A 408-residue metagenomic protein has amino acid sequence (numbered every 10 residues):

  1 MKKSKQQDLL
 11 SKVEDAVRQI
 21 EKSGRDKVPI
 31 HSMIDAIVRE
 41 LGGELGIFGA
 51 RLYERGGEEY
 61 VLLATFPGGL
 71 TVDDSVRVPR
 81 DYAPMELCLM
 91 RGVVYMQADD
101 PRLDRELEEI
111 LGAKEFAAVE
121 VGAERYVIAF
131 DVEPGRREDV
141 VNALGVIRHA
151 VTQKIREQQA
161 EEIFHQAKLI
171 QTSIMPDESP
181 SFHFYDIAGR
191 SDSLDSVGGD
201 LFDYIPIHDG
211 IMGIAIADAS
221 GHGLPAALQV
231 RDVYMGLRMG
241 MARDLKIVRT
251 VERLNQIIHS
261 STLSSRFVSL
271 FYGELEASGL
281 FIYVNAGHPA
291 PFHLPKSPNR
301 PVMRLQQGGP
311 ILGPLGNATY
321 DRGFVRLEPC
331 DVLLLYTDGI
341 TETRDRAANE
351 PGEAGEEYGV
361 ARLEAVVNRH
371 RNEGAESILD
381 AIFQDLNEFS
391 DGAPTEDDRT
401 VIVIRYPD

Functional and structural regions predicted by a protein language model:
M1-H31, A143: Signal-transmission linkers at sensory-effector interfaces
K2-K3, E133-P134, N142-E161, M235-R243: Signal-transmission/dimerization alpha-helices at domain junctions
D8-D15, P225-R243, V332-L386, S390-A393: Active-site-proximal, acidic helix/loop segment immediately C-terminal to a metal-coordinating Asp/Glu
S23-A64, S181, S264-R266: Helix-loop-beta substructure at the N-terminus of cytosolic sensory domains that couple signal/ligand detection
R51-S75, D209, A219: GAF sensory/regulatory domain recognition with acknowledged cross-activation on helical regulatory dimers
F66-D99, L305-G308: Acidic/proline- and glycine-rich, intrinsically disordered low-complexity segments that serve as regulatory linkers
D100-R125, V132: Helix-to-coil/beta transition segments that act as allosteric "coupling" elements at the rims of sensory or catalytic
Q158-L334, E388-D408: … and, occasionally, acidic/histidine-rich disordered N-termini of signaling adaptors
